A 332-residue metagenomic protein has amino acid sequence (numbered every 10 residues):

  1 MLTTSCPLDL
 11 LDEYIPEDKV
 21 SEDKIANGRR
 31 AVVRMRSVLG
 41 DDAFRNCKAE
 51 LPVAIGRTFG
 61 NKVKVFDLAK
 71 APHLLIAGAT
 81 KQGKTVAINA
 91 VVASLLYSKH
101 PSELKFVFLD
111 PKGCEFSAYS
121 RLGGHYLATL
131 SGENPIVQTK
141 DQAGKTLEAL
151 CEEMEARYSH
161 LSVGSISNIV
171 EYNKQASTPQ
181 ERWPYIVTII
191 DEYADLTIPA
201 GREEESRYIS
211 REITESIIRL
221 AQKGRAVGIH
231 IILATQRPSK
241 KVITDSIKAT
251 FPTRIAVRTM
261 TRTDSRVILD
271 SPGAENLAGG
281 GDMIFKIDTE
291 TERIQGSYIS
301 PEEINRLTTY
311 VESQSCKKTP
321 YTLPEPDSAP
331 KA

Functional and structural regions predicted by a protein language model:
M1-D12, D18-S21, V38-S167, Q180-T259 (+3 more regions): P-loop NTPase catalytic phosphate-binding loop
C6-P7, D42, I287-A332: Conserved alpha/beta core segments of nucleic-acid transaction machinery
E22-V38: Interdomain "pre-motor" coupling segment immediately N-terminal to P-loop NTPase/helicase cores
A31, R202-E203, C316, P320: N-terminal helicase ATP-binding lobe
M35, L122, I169-Y172, S265 (+2 more regions): Generic structural signal of hydrophobic/aromatic residues within well-ordered alpha-helices of folded domains
S162-Y172, L323-E325: Short catalytic/ligand-gating loop segments at beta-alpha or beta-beta junctions within enzyme catalytic domains
N173-T178: Conserved helix/coil segment N-terminal to the catalytic DExD/H
